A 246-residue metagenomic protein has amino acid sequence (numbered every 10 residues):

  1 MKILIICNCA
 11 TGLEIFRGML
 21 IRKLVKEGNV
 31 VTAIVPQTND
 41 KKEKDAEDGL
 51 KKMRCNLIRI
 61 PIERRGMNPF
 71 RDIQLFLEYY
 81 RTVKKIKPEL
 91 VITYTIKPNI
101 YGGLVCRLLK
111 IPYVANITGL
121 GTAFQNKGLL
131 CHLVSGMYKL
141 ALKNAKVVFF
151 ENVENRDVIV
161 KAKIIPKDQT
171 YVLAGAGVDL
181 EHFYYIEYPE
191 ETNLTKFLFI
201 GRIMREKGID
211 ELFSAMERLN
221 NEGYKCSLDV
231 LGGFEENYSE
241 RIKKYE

Functional and structural regions predicted by a protein language model:
L4, E187-K207, L212-E217, D229: Conserved donor-binding/catalytic core segment of Leloir-type glycosyltransferases
C9-G12, I200-R205, L219, G233-E236: Short donor-sugar binding/catalytic loops of nucleotide-sugar-dependent glycosyltransferases, especially enzymes
I15, F70-L77, P112-V114, T122-N144 (+2 more regions): Nucleotide-sugar donor phosphate/pyrophosphate-binding loop at the beta->alpha transition of glycosyltransferases
K26-E27, V31-P69, Y245-E246: Conserved nucleotide-sugar phosphate-binding/catalytic loop shared by glycosyltransferases and other
K41-K51, E222, S227-E246: Short, structured helix-loop element that forms part of the nucleotide-activated donor/catalytic region
I58, K139-Y185, K196: Donor nucleotide-sugar binding/catalytic pocket of nucleotide-sugar-dependent glycosyltransferases
P61-L90, I100-L104, L108, H132-L140: An amphipathic, basic-hydrophobic alpha-helix
T93-N99, I117: Short His-centered aromatic/hydrophobic patch
